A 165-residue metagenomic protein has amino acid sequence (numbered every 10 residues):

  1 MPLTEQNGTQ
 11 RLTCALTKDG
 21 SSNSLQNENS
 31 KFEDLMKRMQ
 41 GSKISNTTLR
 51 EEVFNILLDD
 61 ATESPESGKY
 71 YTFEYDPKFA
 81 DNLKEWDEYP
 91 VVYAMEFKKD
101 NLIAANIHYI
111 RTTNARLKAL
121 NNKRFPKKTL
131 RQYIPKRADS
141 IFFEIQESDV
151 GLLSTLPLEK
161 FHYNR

Functional and structural regions predicted by a protein language model:
M1-N7: N-terminal acidic, proline/glycine-rich, low-complexity intrinsically disordered segments
P2, C14, E33-K37, I103-Y109 (+1 more regions): Cysteine-nucleophile amide-bond enzymes
T9, E28-F32, N46-R50, A138 (+2 more regions): Short amphipathic alpha-helical segments that mediate assembly, nucleic-acid/protein binding, or membrane association
A15, G20, Q26-Y70: Mixed-charge, Lys/Arg-rich low-complexity intrinsically disordered regions
T72-Y75: A generic structural signal for residues embedded in beta-strands
K78-A80: Short acidic, S/G/P-rich loop/turn micro-motifs used as interaction or catalytic elements
L83-N121: Basic/aromatic-rich interaction segments and small domains that mediate binding to polyanionic partners
I110-R165: Intrinsically disordered, low-complexity, charged/polar segments
